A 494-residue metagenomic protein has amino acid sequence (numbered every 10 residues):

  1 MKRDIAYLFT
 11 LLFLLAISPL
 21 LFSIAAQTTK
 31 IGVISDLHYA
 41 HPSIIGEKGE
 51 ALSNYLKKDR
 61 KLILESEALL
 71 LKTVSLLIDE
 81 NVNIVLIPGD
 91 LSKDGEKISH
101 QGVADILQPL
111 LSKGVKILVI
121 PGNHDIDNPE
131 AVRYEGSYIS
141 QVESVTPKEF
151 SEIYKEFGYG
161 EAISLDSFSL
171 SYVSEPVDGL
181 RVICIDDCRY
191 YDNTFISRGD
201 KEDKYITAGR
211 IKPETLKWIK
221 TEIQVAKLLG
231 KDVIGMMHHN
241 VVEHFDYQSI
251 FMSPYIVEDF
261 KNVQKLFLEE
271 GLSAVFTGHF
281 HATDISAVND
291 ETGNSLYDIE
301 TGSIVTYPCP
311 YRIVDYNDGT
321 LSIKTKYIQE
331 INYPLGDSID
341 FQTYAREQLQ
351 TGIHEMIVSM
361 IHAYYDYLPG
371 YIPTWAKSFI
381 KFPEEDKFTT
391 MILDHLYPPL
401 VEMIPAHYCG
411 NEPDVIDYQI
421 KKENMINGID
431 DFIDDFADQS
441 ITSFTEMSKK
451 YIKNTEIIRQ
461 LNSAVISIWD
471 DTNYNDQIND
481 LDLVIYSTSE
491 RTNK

Functional and structural regions predicted by a protein language model:
A6, A26-Q27, L335-K494: Non-catalytic terminal accessory segments
F9-P19: Bacterial N-terminal signal peptides
S23-K97: N-terminal active-site segment of His-dependent metallophosphoesterases
T28-H41, G179-N193, M236, Y297-G302 (+1 more regions): Active-site-proximal beta-strand elements of phosphoester/diester hydrolases
D36, V85, D90, V103 (+6 more regions): Divalent metal-coordination and catalytic microenvironments
A40-S43, K93-G95, N123-A131, Y190-N193 (+3 more regions): Active-site environment of divalent metal-dependent phosphoester hydrolases
L77-I84, K116, R181-C184, I196-Y297 (+4 more regions): His/acidic metal-ligating clusters that form di-metal
G102-K217, Q224, T292, I313 (+1 more regions): Extended active-site neighborhood of metal-dependent phosphoesterases/phosphodiesterases
